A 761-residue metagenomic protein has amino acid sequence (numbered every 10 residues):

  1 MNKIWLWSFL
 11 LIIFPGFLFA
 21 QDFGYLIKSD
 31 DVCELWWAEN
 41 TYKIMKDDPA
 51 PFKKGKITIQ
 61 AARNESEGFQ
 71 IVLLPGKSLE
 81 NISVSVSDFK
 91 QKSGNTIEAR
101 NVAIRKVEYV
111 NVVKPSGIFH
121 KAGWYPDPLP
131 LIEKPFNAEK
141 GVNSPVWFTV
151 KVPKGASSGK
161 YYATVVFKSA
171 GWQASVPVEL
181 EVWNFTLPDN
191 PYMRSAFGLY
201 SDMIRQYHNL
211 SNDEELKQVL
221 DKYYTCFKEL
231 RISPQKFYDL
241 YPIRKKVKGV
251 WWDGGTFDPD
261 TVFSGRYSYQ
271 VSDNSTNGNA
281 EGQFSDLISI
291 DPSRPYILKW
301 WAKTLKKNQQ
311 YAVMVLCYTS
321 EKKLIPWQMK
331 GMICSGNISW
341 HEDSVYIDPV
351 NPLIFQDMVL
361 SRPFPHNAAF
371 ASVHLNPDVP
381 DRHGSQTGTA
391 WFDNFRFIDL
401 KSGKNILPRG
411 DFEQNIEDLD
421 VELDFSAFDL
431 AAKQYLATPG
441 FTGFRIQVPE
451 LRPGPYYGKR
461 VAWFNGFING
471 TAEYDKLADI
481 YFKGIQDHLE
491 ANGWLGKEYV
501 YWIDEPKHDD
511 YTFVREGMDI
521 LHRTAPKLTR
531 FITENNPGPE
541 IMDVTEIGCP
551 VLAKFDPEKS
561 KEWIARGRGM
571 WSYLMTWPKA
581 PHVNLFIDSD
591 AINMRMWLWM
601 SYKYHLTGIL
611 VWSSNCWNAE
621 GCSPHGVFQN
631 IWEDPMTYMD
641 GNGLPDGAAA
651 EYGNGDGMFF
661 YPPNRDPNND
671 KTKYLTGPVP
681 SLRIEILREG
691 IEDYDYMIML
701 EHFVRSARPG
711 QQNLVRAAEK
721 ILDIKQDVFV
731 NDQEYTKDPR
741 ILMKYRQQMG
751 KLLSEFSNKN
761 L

Functional and structural regions predicted by a protein language model:
M1-W7: Bacterial N-terminal signal peptides that target proteins for export
W7-G16: Bacterial N-terminal signal peptides
Q21-S144, A156-S157, A170-W172, E179 (+1 more regions): Extracellular and organelle-lumenal recognition/adhesion modules and their flexible linkers in secreted
R63, S144, S157-G159, V219 (+4 more regions): Short, glycine/acidic-rich beta->alpha junctions
V110, P130-I132, V142, K151 (+6 more regions): Aromatic-lined carbohydrate-binding surfaces of glycoside hydrolases
P234-Y238, L407-P408, T607-S614: Acidic/polar loop patches that form or flank catalytic/metal-binding clefts of enzymes that bind anionic ligands
V262, G282, L287, D291-P292 (+9 more regions): Catalytic domains of carbohydrate-active enzymes that cleave complex glycans
V544-L644: Catalytic-core region of carbohydrate-active enzymes that cleave or remodel glycosidic bonds
